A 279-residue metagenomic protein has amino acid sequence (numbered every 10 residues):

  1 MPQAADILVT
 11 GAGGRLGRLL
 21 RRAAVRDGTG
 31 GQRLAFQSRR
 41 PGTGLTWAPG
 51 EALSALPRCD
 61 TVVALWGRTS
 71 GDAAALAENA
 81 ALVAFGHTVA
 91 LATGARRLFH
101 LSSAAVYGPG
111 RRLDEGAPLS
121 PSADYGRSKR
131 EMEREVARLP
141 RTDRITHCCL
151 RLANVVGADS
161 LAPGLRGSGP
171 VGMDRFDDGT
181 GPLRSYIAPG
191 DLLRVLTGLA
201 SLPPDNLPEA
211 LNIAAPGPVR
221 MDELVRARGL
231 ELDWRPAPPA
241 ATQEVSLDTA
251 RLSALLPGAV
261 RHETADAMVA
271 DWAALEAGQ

Functional and structural regions predicted by a protein language model:
M1-P2, H262-Q279: Amphipathic terminal alpha-helices
P2-D27: N-terminal Rossmann NAD(P)H-binding glycine-rich loop of SDR-like oxidoreductase domains
T10, L65, L98-A104, L150-L152: SDR active-site strand-loop-helix element
L45-L82: NAD(P)H-binding glycine-rich loop region in Rossmannoid oxidoreductase-like domains and their noncatalytic homologs
L76-A80, A117, S122-E133, S185-Y186 (+1 more regions): Short-chain dehydrogenase/reductase
F85-D124: Conserved Rossmann-fold NAD(P)-dependent oxidoreductase catalytic core, especially the SDR/UDP-sugar
R138-R184, G190: NAD(P)-dependent short-chain dehydrogenase/reductase
L193-E244, D248-T249, E276-Q279: Mid/C-terminal beta-alpha module of Rossmann-like enzyme folds, strongest in SDR-family dehydrogenases/epimerases
